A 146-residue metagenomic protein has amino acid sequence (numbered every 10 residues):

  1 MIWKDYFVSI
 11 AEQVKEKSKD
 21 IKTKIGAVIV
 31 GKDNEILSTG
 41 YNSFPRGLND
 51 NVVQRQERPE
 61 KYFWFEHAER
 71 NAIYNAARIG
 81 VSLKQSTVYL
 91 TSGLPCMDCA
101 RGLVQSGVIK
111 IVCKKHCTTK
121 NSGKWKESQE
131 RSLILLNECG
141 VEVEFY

Functional and structural regions predicted by a protein language model:
M1-Y146: Zinc-dependent deaminase catalytic domain
